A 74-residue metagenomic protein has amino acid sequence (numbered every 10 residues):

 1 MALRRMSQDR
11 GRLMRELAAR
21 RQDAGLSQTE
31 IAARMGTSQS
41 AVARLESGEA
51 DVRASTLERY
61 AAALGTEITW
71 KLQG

Functional and structural regions predicted by a protein language model:
M1-A18, E67: N-terminal flexible/basic segments that precede or flank functional cores
G11, Q22-D23, D51: Short amphipathic helical patch at the helix-1/turn junction of helix-turn-helix
R15-A32, R59: Short basic helix-loop element that most often maps to the first helix and adjoining turn of HTH DNA-binding modules
S27, T37-S38, T56: Ser/Thr-centric signal marking residues that sit in or immediately flank functional binding/regulatory motifs
M35-D51: Recognition helix of helix-turn-helix/homeodomain-like DNA-binding domains that insert into the DNA major groove
S55-K71: DNA major-groove recognition helix of helix-turn-helix/homeodomain DNA-binding modules
